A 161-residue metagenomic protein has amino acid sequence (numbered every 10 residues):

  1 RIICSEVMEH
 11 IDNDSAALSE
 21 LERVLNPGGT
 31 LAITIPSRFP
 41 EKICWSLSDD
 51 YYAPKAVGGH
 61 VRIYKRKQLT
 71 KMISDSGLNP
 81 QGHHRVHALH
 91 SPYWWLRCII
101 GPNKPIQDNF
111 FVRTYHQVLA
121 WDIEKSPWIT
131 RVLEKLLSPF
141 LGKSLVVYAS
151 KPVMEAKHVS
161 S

Functional and structural regions predicted by a protein language model:
R1-L47, K65-I73, V147-P152: Conserved SAM-binding loop
E6, G58-G59, Q81: Generic anion/oxyanion-binding catalytic loop in active/binding sites
I11, R62-I63, P139-F140: Short, solvent-exposed loop/helix junctions and linker helices that flank or host conserved functional motifs
G28-G29, G59, G142: Glycine-centered flexibility sites
P40, A88-L89: Positions that flank functional sites
S46-D49, H90-S160: A C-terminal cap/extension of S-adenosyl-L-methionine-dependent methyltransferases that defines the acceptor-substrate
Y51-Q68, R85-H87: Acceptor-substrate binding/catalytic loop of class I
L78-A88: Conserved S-adenosyl-L-methionine
